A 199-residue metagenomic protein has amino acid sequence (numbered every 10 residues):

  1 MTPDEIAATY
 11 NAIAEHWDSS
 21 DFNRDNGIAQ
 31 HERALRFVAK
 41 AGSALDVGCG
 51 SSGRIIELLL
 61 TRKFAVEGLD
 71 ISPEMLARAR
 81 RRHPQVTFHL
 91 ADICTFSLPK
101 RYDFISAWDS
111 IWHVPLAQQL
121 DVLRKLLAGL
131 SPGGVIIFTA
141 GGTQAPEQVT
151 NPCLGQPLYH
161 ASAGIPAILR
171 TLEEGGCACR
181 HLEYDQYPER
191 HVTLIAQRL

Functional and structural regions predicted by a protein language model:
M1-S43, G50-K100, A117-D121, K125 (+1 more regions): Class I (Rossmann-like) S-adenosyl-L-methionine-dependent methyltransferase catalytic domain, capturing the SAM-binding
S106-A107: A conserved beta-strand element that flanks and buttresses the S-adenosyl-L-methionine
S110: Hydrophobic adenine-recognition pocket in adenosine-nucleotide-binding enzymes
V114-L116, L130-S131: Helix-to-beta-strand junctions that scaffold the AdoMet/dcAdoMet cofactor pocket in Class I SAM-dependent enzymes
